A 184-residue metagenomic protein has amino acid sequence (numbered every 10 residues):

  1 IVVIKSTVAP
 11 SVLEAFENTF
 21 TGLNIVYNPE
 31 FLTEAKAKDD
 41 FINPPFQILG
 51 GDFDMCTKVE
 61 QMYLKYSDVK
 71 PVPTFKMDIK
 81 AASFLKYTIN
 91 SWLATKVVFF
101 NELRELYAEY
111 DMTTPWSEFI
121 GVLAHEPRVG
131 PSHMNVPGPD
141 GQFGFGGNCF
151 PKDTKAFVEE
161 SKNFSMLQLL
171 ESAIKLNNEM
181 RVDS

Functional and structural regions predicted by a protein language model:
I1-S184: Structural/interface elements that position substrates and couple domains in central-metabolism enzymes
